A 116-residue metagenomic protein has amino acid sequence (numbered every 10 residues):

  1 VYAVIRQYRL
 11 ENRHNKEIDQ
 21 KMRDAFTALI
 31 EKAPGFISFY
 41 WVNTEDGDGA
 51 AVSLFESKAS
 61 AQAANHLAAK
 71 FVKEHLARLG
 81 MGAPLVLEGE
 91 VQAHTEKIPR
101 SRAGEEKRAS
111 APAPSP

Functional and structural regions predicted by a protein language model:
V1-A50, E56-K70, A77-P116: Short S/T/G/P-rich N-terminal loop/turn motif that feeds into the first structured element of a domain
